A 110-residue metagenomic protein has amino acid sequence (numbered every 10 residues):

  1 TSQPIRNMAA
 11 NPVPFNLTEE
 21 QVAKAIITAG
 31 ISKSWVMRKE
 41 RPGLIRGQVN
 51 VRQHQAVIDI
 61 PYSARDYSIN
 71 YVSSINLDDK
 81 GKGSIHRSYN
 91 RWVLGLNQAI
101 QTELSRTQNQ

Functional and structural regions predicted by a protein language model:
T1-N109: Ser/Thr-rich, low-complexity intrinsically disordered terminal regions
